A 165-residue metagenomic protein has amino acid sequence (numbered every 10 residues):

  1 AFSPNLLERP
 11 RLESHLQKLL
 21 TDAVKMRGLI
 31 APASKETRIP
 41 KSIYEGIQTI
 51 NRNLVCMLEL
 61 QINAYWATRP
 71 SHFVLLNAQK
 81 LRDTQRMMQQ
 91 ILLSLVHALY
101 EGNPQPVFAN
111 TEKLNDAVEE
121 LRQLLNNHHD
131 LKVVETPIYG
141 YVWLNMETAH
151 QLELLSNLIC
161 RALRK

Functional and structural regions predicted by a protein language model:
A1-Y44, I62-K165: Long, hydrophobic alpha-helical segments that serve as membrane-spanning/inserting helices
S42, I50-L54, L58-Q61: Structured inter-helical modules in multipass membrane proteins
